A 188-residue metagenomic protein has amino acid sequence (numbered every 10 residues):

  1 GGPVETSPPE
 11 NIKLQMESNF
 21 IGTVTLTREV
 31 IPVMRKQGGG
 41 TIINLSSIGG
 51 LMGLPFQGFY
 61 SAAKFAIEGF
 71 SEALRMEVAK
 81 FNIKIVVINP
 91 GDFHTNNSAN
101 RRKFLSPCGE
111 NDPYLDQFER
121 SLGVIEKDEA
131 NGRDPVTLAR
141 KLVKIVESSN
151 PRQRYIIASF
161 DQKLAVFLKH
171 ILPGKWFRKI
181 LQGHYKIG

Functional and structural regions predicted by a protein language model:
G2-T6, E10-E17: Active-site Tyr-X3-Lys motif and surrounding loop/helix of classical short-chain dehydrogenase/reductase
V4-E5, M52-G58: Active-site loop immediately N-terminal to the catalytic Tyr-X3-Lys motif of short-chain dehydrogenase/reductase
T27, A63-A66: Active-site helix of classical SDR
T27-R28, E72: A short, exposed helix-loop element centered on a Lys and neighboring polar residues
S47: Residue(s) in the substrate-gating loop at a strand-loop-helix junction that position the organic substrate next
M52, A73-K84: Active-site-adjacent segment of SDR/Rossmann-fold oxidoreductases
A79-E129: C-terminal beta-strand-loop-alpha-helix "lid" module of Rossmann-like NAD(P)-dependent dehydrogenases
